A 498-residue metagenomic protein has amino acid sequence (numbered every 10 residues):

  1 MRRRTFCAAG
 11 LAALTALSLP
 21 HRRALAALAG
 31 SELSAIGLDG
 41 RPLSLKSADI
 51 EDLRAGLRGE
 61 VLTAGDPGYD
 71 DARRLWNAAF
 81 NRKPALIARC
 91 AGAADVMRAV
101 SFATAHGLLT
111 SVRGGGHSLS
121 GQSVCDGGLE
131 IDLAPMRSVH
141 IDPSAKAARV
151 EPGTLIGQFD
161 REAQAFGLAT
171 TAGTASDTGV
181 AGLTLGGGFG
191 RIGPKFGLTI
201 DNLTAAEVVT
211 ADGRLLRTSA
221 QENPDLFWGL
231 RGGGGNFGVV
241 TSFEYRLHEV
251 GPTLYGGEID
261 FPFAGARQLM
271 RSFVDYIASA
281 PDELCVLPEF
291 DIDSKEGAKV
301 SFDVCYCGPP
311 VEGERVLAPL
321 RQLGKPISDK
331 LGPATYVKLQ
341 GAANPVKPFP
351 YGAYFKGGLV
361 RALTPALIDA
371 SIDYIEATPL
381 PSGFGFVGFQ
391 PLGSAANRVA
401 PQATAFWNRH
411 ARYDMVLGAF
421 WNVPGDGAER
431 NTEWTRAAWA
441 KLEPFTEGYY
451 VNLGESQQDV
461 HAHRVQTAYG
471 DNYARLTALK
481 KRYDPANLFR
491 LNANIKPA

Functional and structural regions predicted by a protein language model:
R2-A498: Soluble FAD-dependent oxygen oxidases
